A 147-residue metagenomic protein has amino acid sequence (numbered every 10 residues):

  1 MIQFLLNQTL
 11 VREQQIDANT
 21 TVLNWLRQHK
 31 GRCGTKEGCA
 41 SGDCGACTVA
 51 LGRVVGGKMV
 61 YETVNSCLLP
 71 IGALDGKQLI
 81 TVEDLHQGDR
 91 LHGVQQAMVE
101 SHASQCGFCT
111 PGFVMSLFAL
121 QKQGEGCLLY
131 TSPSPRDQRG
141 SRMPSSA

Functional and structural regions predicted by a protein language model:
M1-S132: Signature of N-terminal electron-transfer/Fe-S-associated modules in redox systems
Y130-A147: Single conserved hydrophobic/aromatic residue that forms the stacking wall/gate of nucleotide- or nucleobase-binding
